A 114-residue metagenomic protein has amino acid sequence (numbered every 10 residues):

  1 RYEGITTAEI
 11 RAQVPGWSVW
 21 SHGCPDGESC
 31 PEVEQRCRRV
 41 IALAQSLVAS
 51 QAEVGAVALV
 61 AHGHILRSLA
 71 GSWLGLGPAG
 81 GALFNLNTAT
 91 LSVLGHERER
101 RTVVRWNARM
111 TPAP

Functional and structural regions predicted by a protein language model:
R1-E9, A49-G55, G71-P114: Acidic, low-complexity terminal tails and accessory targeting/binding regions of phosphate-metabolizing enzymes
R1-R39, R105: Phosphate-handling substructures
S21, P25, V57, A82: Conserved short-loop catalytic and cofactor-binding motifs
E34, R38-A49, A70: Generic structural signal for well-ordered alpha-helical scaffold segments
R38, G63-H64, T88: Alpha-helix N-cap/helix-start capping motif
E53-H64: Generic beta-sheet signal
